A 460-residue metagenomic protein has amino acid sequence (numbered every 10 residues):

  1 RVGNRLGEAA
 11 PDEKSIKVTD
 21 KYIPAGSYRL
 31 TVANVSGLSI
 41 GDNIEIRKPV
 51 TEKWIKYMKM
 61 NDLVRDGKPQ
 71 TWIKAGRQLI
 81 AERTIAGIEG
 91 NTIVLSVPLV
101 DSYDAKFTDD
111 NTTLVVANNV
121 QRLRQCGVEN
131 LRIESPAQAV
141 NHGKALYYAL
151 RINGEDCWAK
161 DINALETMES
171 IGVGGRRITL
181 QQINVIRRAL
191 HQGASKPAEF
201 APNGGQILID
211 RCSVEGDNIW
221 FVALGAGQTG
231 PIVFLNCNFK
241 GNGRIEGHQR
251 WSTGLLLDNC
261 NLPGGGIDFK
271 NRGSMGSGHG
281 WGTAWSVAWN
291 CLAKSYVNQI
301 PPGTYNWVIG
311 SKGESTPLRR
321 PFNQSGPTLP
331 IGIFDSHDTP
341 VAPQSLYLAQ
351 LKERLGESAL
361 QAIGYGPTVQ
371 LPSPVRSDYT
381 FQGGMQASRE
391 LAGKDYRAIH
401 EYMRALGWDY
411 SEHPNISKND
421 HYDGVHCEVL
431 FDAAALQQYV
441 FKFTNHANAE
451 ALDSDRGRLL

Functional and structural regions predicted by a protein language model:
R1-A10, T31, V115-Q121, A139-E155 (+6 more regions): Glycine-rich beta-solenoid repeat tracts in large extracellular/virion proteins
R1-I80, I88, V94-S96, D101-S102: Autoprocessing Asn-cyclization modules and mimics
G3, A9-D12, K17, Q228 (+2 more regions): Extracellular beta-rich repeat passengers
T19-S27, A86-T92, N419-D423, F431-Q437 (+1 more regions): Short, ordered beta-strand-loop transition motifs
L38-E52, D101-C126, L452-L459: Extended Gly/Ser/Thr-rich low-complexity repeat segments, especially those forming or decorating extracellular
V50-E82, A86-G87, E129-R211, D217 (+1 more regions): Right-handed parallel beta-helix
R124-S135, D156-E166, R176-L190, N203-I219 (+4 more regions): Right-handed parallel beta-helix
G393-K442, H446-A451, L459: Mature N-terminal, pre-catalytic/accessory segment of carbohydrate-active enzymes
